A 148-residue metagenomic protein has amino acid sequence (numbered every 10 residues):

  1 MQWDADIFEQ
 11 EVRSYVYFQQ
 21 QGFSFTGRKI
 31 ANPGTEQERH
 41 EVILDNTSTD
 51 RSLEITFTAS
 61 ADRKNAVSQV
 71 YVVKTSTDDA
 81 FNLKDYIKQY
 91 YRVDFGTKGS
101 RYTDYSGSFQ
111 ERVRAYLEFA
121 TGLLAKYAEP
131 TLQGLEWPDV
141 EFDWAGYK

Functional and structural regions predicted by a protein language model:
M1-Y15, G27-K148: Intrinsically disordered, low-complexity regulatory regions enriched in serine/threonine/proline and acidic residues
F23-F25: Short glycine-aromatic motifs
